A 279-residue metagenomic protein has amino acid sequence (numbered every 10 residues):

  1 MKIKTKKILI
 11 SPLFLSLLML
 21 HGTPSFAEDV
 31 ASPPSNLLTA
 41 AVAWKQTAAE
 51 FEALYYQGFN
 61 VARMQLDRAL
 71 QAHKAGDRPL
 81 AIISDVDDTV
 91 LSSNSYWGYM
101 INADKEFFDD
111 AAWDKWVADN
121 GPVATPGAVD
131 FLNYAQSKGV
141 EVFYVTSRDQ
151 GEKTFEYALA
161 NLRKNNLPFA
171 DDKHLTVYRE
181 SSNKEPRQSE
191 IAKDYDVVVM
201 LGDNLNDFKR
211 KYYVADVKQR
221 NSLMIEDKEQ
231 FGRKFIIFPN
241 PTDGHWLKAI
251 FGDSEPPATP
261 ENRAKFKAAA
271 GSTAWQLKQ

Functional and structural regions predicted by a protein language model:
K2-P12: Bacterial N-terminal signal peptides that target proteins for export
S11-H21: Bacterial N-terminal signal peptides
P24-S84, F251-P257, R263-Q279: Non-catalytic pre-domain segments flanking phosphatase-related domains
S32, D149-Q279: C-terminal cap/substrate-recognition subdomain and adjoining C-terminal extension of metal-dependent phosphatase-like
W44-Y55, D114-P122, Y144-Q150, T176-Y178: Second-shell loop/turn segments in exported
A81-S93: Asp-based phosphoryl-transfer active-site loop
D88, A128-L162: Substrate-recognition element of Asp-dependent hydrolases with the DxDx(T/V) motif
G98-V117: A solvent-exposed, charged loop/short amphipathic helix patch at secondary-structure junctions
